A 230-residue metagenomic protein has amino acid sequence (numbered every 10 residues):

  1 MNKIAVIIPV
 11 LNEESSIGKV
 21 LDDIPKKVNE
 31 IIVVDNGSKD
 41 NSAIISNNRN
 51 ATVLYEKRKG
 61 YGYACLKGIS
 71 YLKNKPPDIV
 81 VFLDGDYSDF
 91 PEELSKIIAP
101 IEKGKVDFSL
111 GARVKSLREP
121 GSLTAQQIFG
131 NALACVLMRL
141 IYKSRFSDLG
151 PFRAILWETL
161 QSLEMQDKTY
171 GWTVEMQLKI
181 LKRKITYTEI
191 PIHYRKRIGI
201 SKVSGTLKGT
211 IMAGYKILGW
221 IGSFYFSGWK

Functional and structural regions predicted by a protein language model:
K3-A5, E175: Cell-envelope/extracellular polymer assembly enzymes that use nucleotide-activated donors
I8, L21, N29-G37: Short beta-strand/loop segment that forms part of the nucleotide-sugar
L11-K26: Short, well-formed alpha-helical segments that are part of the catalytic scaffolds of diverse glycosyltransferases
S15-K19, D40-R49: Acidic helix N-cap motif at the loop->helix transition within catalytic regions of sugar-transfer enzymes
D35-I44, Y87: A conserved acidic beta->alpha catalytic loop
K57-K59, Y63-Y71, P91-Y170, R197-K208 (+2 more regions): Acceptor/aglycone-binding surface of glycosyltransferases and processive sugar-polymer synthases
P76-S88: Short beta-strand-to-loop acidic/aromatic patch adjacent to the donor-nucleotide binding site
S144, M165-K168, L178-R195: Catalytic donor-sugar/metal-binding loop of nucleotide-sugar-dependent glycosyltransferases
